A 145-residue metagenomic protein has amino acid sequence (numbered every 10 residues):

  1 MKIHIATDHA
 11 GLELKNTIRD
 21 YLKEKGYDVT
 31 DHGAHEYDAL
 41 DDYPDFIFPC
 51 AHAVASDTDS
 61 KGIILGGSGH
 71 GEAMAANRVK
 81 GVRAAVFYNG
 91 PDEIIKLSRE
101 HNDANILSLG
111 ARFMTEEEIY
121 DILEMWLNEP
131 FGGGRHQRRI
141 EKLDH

Functional and structural regions predicted by a protein language model:
K2-I3, D59-G62, V82-R83: Short active-site oxyanion
K2-Y21: N-terminal beta1-alpha1 ligand-phosphate binding loop
A6, A10-G11, D92-H145: C-terminal binding/interaction regions
Y21-D28, G81: Short helix-loop-beta junction
D28-L40: A short beta-strand-loop structural module common to alpha/beta enzyme folds
F46-I64: Short, structured active-site "lid" loops
L65, H70-S108, R112: Mid-chain, well-packed structural core segment of small domains
